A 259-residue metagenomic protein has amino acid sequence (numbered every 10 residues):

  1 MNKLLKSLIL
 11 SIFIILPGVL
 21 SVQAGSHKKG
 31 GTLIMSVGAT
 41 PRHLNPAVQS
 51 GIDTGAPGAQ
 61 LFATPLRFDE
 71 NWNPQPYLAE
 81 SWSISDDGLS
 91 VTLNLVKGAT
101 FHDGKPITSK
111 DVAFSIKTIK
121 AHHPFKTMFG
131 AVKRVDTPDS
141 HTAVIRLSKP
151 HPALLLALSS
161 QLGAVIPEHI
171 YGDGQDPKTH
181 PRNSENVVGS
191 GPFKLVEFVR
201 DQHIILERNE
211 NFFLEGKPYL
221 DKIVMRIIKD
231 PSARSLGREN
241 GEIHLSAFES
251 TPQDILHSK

Functional and structural regions predicted by a protein language model:
M1-I9: Bacterial N-terminal signal peptides that target proteins for export
L8-G18: Bacterial N-terminal signal peptides
Q23, T127-G172: Surface-exposed binding/hinge segments that line and control ligand-binding clefts or catalytic entry sites
G30-R42, E80, S90-L93, V112-S115 (+5 more regions): Short, well-ordered beta-strand elements
S36-D86, K117, V188-G189: N-terminal lobe/hinge region of extracytoplasmic solute-binding protein
E70-N73, Q161-P218, K222, D230: Gly/Pro-rich hinge or "lid" segments in bacterial periplasmic/extracellular proteins
E80-F125, P138, V144, R234-G237: Aromatic- and charge-enriched surface segment that lines or borders ligand/interaction sites
R134-T137, V196-I205, R226-K259: Extracellular/periplasmic solute-recognition and catalytic clefts
